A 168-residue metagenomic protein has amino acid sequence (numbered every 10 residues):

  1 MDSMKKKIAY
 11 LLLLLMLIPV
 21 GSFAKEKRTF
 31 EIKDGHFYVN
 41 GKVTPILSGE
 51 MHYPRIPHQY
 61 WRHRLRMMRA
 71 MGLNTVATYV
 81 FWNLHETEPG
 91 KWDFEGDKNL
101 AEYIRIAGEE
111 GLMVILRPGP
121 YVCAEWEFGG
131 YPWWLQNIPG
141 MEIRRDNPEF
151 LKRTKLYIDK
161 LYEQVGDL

Functional and structural regions predicted by a protein language model:
D2-L11: Bacterial N-terminal signal peptides that target proteins for export
L11-P19: Bacterial N-terminal signal peptides
F23-T75: N-terminal carbohydrate-binding accessory modules
L47-P57, W82-K98, N137-L156: The substrate-binding groove and active-site-proximal loops of carbohydrate-active enzymes, especially glycoside
G49, M68, P118-G119, T154-I158: Long, contiguous hydrophobic alpha-helical segments, chiefly transmembrane helices and signal peptides
R62-E127: Aromatic-lined substrate-binding rim segments of carbohydrate-active enzymes
L100-E110, L116, P139-L168: An active-site-proximal structural segment forming one wall of the substrate-binding cleft that immediately precedes
W126-Q136: Short, flexible, mixed-charge acidic loops at enzyme active sites
